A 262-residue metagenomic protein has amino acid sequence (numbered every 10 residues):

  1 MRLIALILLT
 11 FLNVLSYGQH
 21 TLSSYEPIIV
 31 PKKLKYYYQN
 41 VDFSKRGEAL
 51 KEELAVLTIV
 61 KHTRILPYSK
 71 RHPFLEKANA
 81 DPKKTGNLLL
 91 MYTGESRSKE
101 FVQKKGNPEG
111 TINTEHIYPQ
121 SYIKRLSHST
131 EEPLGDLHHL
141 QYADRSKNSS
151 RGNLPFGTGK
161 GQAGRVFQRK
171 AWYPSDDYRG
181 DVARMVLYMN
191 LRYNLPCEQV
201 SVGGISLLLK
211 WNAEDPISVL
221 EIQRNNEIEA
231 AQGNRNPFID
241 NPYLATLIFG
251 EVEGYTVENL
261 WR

Functional and structural regions predicted by a protein language model:
M1-T21: Bacterial Sec-dependent N-terminal signal peptides
L8-T10, P82-K83, G106, A230: A generic structural signal for short, solvent-exposed coil/turn residues that cap or connect secondary-structure
G18-G94, L247-R262: N-terminal module-boundary/linker segments of secreted carbohydrate-active enzymes
S69-K77, E95-S98, R125-H128, Y173 (+1 more regions): Short alpha-helical segments and helix-capping/turn motifs at coil-helix boundaries
N87-T111: Short, His- and charge-rich active-site/binding loops that engage polyanionic ligands
Q103-R262: Domain-level detector of nuclease and nuclease-like folds in predominantly extracellular/periplasmic contexts
